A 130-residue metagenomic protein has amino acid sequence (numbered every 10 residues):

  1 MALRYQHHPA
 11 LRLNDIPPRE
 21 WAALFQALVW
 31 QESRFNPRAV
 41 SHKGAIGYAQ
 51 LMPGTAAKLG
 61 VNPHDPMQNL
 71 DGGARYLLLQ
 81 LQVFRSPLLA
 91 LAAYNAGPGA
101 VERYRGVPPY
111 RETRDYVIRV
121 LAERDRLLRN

Functional and structural regions predicted by a protein language model:
M1-F35, A74: Export/targeting segments at the very N-terminus of extracytoplasmic proteins
L11-D15, R38-A39, A57-P66, Q80 (+1 more regions): Second-shell loop/turn segments in exported
P18-Q26, I46, P87-A92: Alpha-helical scaffolds flanking conserved acidic
A22, M67-D71, R114: Non-membrane alpha-helical structural segments and their capping/turn regions in soluble enzymes
V29-S33, M52-G54, A93-N95: Active-site-proximal beta-strand/loop segments in catalytic clefts of secreted hydrolases
V40-V61, N69-L77, P98-G99, V117-V120: Substrate-binding/active-site groove segments that recognize and process beta-1,4-linked N-acetyl-hexosamine
G72, A92-N130: Catalytic and substrate-binding regions of cell-wall glycan-acting enzymes that process beta-1,4-linked
S86-P87, G97: Short loop-to-helix capping motifs
